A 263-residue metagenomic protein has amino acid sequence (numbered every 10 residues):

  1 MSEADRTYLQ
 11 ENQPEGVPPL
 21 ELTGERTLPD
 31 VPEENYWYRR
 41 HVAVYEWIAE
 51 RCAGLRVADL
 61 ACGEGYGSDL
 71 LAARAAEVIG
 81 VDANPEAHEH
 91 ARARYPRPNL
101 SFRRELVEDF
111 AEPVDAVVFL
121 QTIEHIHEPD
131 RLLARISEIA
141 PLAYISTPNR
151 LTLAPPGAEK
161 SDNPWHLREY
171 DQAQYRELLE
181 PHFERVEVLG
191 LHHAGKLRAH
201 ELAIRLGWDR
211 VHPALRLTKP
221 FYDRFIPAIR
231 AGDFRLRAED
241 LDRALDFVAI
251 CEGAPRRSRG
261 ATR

Functional and structural regions predicted by a protein language model:
M1-A116, L120, D130-L133, W165 (+3 more regions): Conserved N-terminal segment of class I S-adenosyl-L-methionine
G67-S68, L151-P155, G195-H200: Short catalytic/ligand-binding loop motif for oxyanion handling, primarily in non-cytosolic enzymes, centered on
L120-I123, S146: Residues lining the SAM
D130-Y144: A short glycine-rich, Lys/Arg-flanked "PGG" loop and its adjoining helix->strand segment in the class I
I145-R168: Short, glycine-/aromatic-enriched active-site segment of Class I SAM-dependent methyltransferases
L167-F183: Short alpha-helix
F183-G195: Conserved S-adenosyl-L-methionine
R198-H212: Short, electropositive alpha-helical surface patch
